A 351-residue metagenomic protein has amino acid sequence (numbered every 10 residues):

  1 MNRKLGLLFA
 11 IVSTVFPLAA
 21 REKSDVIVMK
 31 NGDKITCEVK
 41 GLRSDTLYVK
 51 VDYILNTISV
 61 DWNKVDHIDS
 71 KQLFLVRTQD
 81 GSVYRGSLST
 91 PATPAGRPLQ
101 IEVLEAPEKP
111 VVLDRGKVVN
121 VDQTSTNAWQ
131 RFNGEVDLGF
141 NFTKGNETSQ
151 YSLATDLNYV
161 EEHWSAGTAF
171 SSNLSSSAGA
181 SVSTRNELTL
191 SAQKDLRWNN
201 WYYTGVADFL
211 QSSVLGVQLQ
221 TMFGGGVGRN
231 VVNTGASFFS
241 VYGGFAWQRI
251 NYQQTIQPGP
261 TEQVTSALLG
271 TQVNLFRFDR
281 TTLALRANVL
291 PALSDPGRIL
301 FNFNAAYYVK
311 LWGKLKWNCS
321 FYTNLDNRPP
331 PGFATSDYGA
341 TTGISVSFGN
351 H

Functional and structural regions predicted by a protein language model:
A20-T143, E147-V160, E187: Compositionally biased alpha-helical segments
F132, E147-Y151, V182-N186, L219-F223 (+5 more regions): Residues that define the transmembrane beta-barrel architecture of outer-membrane proteins
G134-V136, A166-T168, W201-G205, T221-F223 (+6 more regions): Transmembrane beta-strands of outer-membrane beta-barrel proteins
V136-F140, L153-Y159, L190-K194, G225-R229 (+6 more regions): Residues on the lipid-exposed face of transmembrane beta-strands in outer-membrane beta-barrel proteins
F140-K144, E161, S172-S176, F209-S213 (+6 more regions): Transmembrane beta-strands of outer-membrane beta-barrel pores
N141-Q150, S176-S183, Q211-L219, A292-L300 (+1 more regions): Solvent-exposed loop/turn segments connecting transmembrane beta-strands in outer-membrane beta-barrel proteins
E162-T168, W198-Y203, G235-F239, F276-L283 (+2 more regions): Repeated loop/turn-to-beta-strand initiation elements of outer-membrane beta-barrel proteins
S336-H351: Outer-membrane beta-barrel "beta-signal"
